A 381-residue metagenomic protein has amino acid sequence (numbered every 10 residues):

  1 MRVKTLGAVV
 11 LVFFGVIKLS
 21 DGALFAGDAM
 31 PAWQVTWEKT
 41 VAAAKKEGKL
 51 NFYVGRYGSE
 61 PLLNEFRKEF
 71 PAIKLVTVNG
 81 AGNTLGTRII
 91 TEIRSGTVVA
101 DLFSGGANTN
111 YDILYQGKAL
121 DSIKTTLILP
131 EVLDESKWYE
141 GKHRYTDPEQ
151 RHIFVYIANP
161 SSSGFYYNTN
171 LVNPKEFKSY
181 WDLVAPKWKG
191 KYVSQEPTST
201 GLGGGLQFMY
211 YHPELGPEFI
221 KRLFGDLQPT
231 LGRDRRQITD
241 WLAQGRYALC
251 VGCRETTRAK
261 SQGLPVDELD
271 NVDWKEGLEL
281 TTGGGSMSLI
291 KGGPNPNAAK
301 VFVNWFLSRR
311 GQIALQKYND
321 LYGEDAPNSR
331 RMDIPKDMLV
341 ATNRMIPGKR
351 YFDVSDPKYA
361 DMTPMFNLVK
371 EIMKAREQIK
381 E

Functional and structural regions predicted by a protein language model:
M1-E47, I379-E381: Short, low-complexity disordered leader/linker segments with a strong preference for bacterial N-terminal type II
G27, W33, M345-E381: Conserved C-terminal helix/tail region of periplasmic/extracytoplasmic solute-binding proteins
Q34-K45, K49-N51, G55-K74, K260: Short, polar/charged alpha-helical segment
K49-F52, F154, V193, S308-N319: Bilobed periplasmic-binding protein-like "clamshell/Venus-flytrap" ligand-binding domains
Y53-N64, V76-I90, V98-R246, S261: Extracytoplasmic ligand-binding site segments that recognize negatively charged/polar headgroups
I90, Y111, Y115, W181-V184 (+8 more regions): Non-transmembrane alpha-helical segments in soluble domains of secreted/periplasmic/extracellular proteins
I220-G225, P229-G232, R236, P265-G293 (+1 more regions): Periplasmic-binding protein-like
G285-V354: Mature extracytoplasmic/periplasmic domains
